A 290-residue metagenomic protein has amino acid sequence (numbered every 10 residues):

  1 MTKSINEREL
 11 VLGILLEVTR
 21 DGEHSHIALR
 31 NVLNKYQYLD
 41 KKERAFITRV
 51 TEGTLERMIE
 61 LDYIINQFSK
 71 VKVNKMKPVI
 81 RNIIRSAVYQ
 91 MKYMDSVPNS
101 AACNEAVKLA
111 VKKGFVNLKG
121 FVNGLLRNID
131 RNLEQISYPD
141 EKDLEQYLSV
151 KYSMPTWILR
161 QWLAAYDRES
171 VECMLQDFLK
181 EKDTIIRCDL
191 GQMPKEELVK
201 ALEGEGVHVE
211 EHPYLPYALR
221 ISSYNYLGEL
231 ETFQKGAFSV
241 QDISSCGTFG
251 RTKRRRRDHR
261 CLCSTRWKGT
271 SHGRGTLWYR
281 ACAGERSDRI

Functional and structural regions predicted by a protein language model:
M1-D140, E145-S149: Non-catalytic accessory regions of SAM-dependent methyltransferases
A45, L61, Q67, V71-K75 (+9 more regions): A generic structural micro-environment signature that highlights single residues at secondary-structure boundaries
N132-W278, E285: Glycine-rich nucleotide cofactor-binding entry segment
R286-I290: Conserved SAM/SAH-binding beta-strand->alpha-helix loop
